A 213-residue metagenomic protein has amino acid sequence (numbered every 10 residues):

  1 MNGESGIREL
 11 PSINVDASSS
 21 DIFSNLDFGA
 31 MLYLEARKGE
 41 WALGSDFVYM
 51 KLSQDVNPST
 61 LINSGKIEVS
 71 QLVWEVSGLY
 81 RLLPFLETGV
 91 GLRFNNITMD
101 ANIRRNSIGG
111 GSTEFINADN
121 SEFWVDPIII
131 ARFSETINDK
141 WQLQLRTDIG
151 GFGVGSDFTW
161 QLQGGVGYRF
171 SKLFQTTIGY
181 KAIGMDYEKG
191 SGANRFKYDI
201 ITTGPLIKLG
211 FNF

Functional and structural regions predicted by a protein language model:
M1-L52, G210-N212: Short glycine/proline- and aromatic-enriched beta-strand/turn motifs that initiate or cap beta-hairpins
N2-S20, L52-V69, T98-S121, E188-Y198: Flexible, solvent-exposed loop segments that connect beta-strands
L26-A30, S70-W74, S121-P127, F158-W160 (+1 more regions): Residues that define the transmembrane beta-barrel architecture of outer-membrane proteins
L32-A36, V76-Y80, V90-L92, I129-E135 (+3 more regions): Residues on the lipid-exposed face of transmembrane beta-strands in outer-membrane beta-barrel proteins
K38-E40, F47-S53, F94-T98, E135 (+3 more regions): Transmembrane beta-strands of outer-membrane beta-barrel pores
E40-L43, F85-T88, D139-L143, L173-T176: Repeated loop/turn-to-beta-strand initiation elements of outer-membrane beta-barrel proteins
S107-I116, N120-G150: Detector for outer-membrane/organellar transmembrane beta-barrel domains, recognizing the amphipathic beta-strand
L162-F213: Predominantly the C-terminal beta-signal and adjacent terminal strand-loop region of outer-membrane beta-barrel
